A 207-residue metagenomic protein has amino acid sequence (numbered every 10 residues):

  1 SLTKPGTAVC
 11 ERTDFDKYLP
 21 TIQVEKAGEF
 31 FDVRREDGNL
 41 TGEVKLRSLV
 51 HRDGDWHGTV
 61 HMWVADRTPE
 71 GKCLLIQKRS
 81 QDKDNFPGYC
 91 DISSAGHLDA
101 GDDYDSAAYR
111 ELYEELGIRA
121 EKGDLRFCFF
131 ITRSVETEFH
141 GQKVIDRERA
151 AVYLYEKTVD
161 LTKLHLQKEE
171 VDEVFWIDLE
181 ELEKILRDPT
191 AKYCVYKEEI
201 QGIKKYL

Functional and structural regions predicted by a protein language model:
L2-F15, G88-C90, S94, A100 (+1 more regions): Nudix hydrolase/Nudix homology domain
Y18-E70: Acidic, metal-coordinating catalytic segment for phosphate/diphosphate chemistry, firing primarily on the Nudix
L49-D53, D82-F86, D172-V174: A short local loop/turn or secondary-structure capping micro-motif enriched for an aromatic residue
T59-H97: A glycine-rich, hydrophobic loop/mini-helix early in the fold
T68-E70, G117-E121, D160-K163: Secondary-structure boundary elements
I76, S93-C128: The catalytic Nudix box helix
